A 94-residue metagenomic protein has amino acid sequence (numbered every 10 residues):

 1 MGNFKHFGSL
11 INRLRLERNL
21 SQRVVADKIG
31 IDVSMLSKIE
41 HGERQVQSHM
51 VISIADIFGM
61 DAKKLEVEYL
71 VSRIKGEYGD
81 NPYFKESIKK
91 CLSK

Functional and structural regions predicted by a protein language model:
M1-E17: A short, Lys/Arg-rich alpha-helix, primarily the initiator
I11, Q22, V33, S48-V51: Helix-turn-helix DNA-binding elements, focusing on the entry/boundary residues of the two helices that contact DNA
L16, D27, D56: Alpha-helical residues within the helix-turn-helix
N19-S37: Short alpha-helical DNA-recognition segment
H49-V67: DNA major-groove recognition helix of helix-turn-helix/homeodomain DNA-binding modules
K64-K94: Short, charged recognition helix plus adjacent turn of helix-turn-helix-like nucleic-acid-binding domains
